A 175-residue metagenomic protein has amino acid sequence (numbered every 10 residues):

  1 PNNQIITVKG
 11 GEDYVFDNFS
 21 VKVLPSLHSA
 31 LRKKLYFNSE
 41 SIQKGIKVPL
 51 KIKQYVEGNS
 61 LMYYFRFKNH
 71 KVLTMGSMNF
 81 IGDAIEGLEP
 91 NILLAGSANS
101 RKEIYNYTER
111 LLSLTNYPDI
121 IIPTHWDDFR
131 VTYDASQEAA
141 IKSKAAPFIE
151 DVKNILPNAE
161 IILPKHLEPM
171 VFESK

Functional and structural regions predicted by a protein language model:
P1, S20, E89, N116-Y117: Short loop/turn motifs at secondary-structure junctions
P1-T7, E89-L94: Active-site metal-binding motif and surrounding structural segment of the metallo-beta-lactamase
N2-Q4, V23, E40, E138-K142: Short, hinge-like loop/turn segments at secondary-structure boundaries
N2-V23, N99-L112: Generic detector of contiguous secondary-structure segments
I6-D13, S113-K175: Binuclear metal-ion centers of metallo-dependent hydrolases, dominated by the metallo-beta-lactamase
K9-G87, P169-K175: Core dinuclear metal-dependent hydrolase active-site scaffold
K53-E109, L114-T115, P123-T132: Metallo-beta-lactamase
